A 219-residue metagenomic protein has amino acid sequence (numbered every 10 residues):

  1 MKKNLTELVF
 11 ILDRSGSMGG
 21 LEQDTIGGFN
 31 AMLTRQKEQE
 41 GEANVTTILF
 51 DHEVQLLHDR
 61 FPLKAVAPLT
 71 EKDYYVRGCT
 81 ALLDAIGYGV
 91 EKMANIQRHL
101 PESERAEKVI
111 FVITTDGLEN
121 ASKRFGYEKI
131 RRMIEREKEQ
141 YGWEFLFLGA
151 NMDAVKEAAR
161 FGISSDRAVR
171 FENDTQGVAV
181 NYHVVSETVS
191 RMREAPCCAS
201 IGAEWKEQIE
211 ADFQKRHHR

Functional and structural regions predicted by a protein language model:
M1-R219: Acidic, low-complexity intrinsically disordered regions
